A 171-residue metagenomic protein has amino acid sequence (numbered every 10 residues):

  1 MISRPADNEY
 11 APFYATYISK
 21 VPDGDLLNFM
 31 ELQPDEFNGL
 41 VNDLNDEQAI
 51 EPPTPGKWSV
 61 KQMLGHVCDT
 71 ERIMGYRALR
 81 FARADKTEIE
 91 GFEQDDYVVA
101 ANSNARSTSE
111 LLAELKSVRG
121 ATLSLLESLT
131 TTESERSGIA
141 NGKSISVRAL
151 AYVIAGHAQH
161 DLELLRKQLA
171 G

Functional and structural regions predicted by a protein language model:
M1-T16, I50-Q94, G120-L123, E135-G171: Short, contiguous alpha-helical
V21-D25, S107-L112, R148-A151: Active-site rim elements
V21-G56: Short, contiguous, helix-prone interaction/anchoring segments in small proteins
D25-F29, E114, G142, V153: Short, contiguous, pocket-lining structural segments that sit at or immediately flank catalytic/ligand-binding sites
F29-L40, D96-E135: Acidic/histidine-rich alpha-helical segments that form the ligand environment of transition-metal centers
